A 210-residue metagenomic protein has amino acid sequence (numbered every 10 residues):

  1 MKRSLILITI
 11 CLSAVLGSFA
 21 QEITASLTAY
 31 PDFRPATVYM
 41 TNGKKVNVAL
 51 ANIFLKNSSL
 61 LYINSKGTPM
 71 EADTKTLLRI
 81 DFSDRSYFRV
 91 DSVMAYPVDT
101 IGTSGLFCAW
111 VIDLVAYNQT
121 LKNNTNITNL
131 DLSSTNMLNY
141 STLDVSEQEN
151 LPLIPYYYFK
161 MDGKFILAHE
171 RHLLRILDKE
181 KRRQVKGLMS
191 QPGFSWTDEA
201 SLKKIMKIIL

Functional and structural regions predicted by a protein language model:
M1-A25, I205: Bacterial Sec-dependent N-terminal signal peptides
E22-Y39: Short N-terminal segments immediately surrounding and downstream of signal-peptide cleavage
I23-S26, N42, E71-T74, H169-H172: General structural signal for secondary-structure boundaries
R34-A51: Glycine-rich, compositionally biased intrinsically disordered regions
N47-A168: Aromatic-patch recognition
T142-K204, L210: A short, solvent-exposed beta-edge/loop patch
